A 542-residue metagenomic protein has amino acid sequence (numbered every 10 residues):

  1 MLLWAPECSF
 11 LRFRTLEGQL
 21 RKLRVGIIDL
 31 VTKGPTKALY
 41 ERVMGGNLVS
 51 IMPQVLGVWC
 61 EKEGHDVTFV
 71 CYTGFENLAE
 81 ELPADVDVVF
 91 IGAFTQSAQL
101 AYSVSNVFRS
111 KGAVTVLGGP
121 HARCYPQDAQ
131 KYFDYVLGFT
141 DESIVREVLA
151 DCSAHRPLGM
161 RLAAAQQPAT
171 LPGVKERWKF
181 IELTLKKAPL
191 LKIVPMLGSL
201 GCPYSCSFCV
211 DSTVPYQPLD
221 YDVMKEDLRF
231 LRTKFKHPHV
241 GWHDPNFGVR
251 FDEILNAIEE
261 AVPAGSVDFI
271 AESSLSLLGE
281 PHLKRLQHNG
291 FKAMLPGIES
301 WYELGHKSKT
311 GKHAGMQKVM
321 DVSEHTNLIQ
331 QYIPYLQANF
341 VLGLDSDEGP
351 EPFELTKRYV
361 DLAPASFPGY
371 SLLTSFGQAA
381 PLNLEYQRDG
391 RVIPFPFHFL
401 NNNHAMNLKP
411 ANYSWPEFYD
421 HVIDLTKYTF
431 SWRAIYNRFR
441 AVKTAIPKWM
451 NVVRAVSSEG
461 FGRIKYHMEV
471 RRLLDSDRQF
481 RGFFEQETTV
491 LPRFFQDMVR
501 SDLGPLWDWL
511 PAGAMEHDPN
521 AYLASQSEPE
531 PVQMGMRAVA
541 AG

Functional and structural regions predicted by a protein language model:
M1-I27, L39, E61-D66, A84-D87 (+4 more regions): Radical SAM enzyme core and accessory elements
L2-K236: Acidic, low-complexity intrinsically disordered segments
K33-K37, D128, Y204, R250-F251 (+4 more regions): Flexible glycine/acidic-rich beta-alpha junction loops that bind and position SAM and/or redox cofactors in anaerobic
E61, R109, Q287, Q330 (+1 more regions): Anion (oxyanion) recognition and catalysis
G119-C124, L275, L342, T374: Short beta-alpha junction loops
D128-E147, N289-M294, K357-Y370: Structural recognition of alpha->loop->beta junctions
P172-S346, P350, E354-R358: Radical SAM [4Fe-4S] cluster-binding motif and immediate context
